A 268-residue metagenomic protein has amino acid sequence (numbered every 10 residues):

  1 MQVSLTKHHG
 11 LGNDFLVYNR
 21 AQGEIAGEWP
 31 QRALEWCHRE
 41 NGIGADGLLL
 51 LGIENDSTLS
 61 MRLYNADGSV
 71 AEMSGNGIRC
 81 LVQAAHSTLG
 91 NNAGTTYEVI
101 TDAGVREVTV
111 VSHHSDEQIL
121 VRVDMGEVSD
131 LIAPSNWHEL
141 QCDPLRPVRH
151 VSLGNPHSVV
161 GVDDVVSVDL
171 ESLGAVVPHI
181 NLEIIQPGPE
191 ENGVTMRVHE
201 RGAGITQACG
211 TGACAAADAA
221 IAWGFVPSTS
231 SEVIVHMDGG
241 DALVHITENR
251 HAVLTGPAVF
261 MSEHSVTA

Functional and structural regions predicted by a protein language model:
M1-E117, S158-A268: A glycine-rich beta-to-alpha transition motif near the start of alpha/beta enzyme domains, typified by
D116-G126: Short, solvent-exposed secondary-structure boundary/capping segments
S129-L145, R149-V151, R250-A268: C-terminal domain-closing interface element
